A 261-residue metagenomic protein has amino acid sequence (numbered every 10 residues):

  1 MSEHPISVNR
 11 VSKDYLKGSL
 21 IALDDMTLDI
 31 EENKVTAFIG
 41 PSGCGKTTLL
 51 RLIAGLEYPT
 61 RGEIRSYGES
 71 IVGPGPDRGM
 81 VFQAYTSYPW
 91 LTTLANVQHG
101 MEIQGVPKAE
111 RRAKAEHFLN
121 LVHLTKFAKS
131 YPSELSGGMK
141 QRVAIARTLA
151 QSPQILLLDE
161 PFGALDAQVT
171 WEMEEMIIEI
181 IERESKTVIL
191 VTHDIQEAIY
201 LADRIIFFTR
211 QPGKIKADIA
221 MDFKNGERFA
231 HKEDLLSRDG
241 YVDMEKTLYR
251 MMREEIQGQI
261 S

Functional and structural regions predicted by a protein language model:
I39-P41: The feature captures the beta-strand-to-loop junction immediately N-terminal to the Walker
A54: Helix-to-loop junction immediately C-terminal to a conserved catalytic motif
G62-P74: Conserved ABC transporter NBD signature motif
V81, I145: Hydrophobic anchor residue at the start of the ABC signature
L91-H99: Short coil-to-helix segment of the ABC ATPase nucleotide-binding domain corresponding to the Q-loop/switch region
Q98, E102, A109-F127, E179: Conserved ABC ATPase "signature" region
Y131-L135, M139: Conserved ABC ATPase signature
A150-Q154: A short, proline-enriched helix->beta-strand linker immediately N-terminal to the Walker B motif in ABC-type P-loop
